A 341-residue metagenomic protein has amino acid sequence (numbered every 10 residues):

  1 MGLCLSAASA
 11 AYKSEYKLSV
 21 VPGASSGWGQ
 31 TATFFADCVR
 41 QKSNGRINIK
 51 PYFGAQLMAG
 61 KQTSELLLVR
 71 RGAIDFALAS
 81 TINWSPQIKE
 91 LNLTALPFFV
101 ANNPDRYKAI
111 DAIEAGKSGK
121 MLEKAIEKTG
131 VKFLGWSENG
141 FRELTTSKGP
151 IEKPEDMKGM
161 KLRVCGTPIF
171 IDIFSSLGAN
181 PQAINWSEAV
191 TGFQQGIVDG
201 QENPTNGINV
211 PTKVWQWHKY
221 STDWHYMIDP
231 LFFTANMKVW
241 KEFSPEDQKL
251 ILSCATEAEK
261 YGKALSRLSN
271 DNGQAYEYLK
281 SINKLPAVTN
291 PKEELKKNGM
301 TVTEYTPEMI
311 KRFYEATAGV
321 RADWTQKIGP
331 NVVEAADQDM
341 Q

Functional and structural regions predicted by a protein language model:
M1-C4: Bacterial N-terminal signal peptides
A7-S9: Cleavable N-terminal signal peptides
A11-K108, K124-Q341: N-terminal secretory/targeting leader peptides
K108-M121: Signature of the catalytic double-stranded beta-helix
